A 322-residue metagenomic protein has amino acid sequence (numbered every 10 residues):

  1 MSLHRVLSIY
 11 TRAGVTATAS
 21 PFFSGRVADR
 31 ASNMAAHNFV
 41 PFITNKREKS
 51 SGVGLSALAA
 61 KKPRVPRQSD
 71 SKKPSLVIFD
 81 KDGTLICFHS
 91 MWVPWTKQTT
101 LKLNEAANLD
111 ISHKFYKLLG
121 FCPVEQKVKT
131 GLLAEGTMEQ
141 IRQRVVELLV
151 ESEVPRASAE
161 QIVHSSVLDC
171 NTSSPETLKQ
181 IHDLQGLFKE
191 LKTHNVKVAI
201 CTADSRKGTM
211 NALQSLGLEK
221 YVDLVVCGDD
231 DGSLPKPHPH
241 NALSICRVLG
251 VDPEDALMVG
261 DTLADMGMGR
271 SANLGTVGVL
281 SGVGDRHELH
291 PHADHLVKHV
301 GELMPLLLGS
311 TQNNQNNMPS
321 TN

Functional and structural regions predicted by a protein language model:
S2-I9, F23-L76, Q185, K189-E190 (+2 more regions): Asp-based, Mg2+/Mn2+-dependent phosphohydrolase catalytic module
T16-A17, P21: Long, low-complexity intrinsically disordered regions in eukaryotic nuclear regulators
G54, L58-Q185, K189-H194: N-terminal helical cap/lid subdomain that shapes the substrate entry/recognition surface in HAD-like hydrolases
T84, T202-D204: Conserved phosphate-coupling serine/threonine residues in phosphotransfer and NTP-handling enzymes
E176, C201, L234: Glycine- and other small-residue-rich loops at beta-strand/loop junctions that grip anionic moieties
